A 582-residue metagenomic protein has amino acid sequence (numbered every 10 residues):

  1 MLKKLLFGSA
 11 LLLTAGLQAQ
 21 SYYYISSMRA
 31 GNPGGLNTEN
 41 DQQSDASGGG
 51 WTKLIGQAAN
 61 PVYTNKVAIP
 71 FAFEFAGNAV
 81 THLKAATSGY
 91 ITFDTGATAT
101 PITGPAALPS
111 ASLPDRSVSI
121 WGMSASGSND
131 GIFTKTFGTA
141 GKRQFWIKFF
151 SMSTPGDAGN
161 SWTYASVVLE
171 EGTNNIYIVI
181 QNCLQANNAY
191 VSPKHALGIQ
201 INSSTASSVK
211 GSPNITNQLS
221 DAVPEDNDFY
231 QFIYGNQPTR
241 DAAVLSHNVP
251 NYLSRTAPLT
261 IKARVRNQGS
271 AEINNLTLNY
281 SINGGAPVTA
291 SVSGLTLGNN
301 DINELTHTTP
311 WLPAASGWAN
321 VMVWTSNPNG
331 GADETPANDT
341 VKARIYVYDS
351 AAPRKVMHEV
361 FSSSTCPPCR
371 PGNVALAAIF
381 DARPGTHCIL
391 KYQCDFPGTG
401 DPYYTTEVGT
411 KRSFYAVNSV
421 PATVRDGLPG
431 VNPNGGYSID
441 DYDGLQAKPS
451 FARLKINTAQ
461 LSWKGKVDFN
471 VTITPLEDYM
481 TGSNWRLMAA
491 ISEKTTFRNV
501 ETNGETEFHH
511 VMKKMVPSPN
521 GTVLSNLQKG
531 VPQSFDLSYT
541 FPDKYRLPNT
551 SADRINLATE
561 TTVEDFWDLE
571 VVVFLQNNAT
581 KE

Functional and structural regions predicted by a protein language model:
M1-Y23, Q237-T239: Bacterial Sec-dependent N-terminal signal peptides
A19-R240, R412-S413: Extracytoplasmic Ser/Thr/Pro-rich, glycosylation-prone low-complexity segments
Y234-A243, D443-F451: Proline/serine/threonine-rich low-complexity linkers at boundaries of modular beta-sandwich domains
N251-P258, L461-G465: Short, solvent-exposed loop/linker segments at the N-terminal edge of repeated beta-sheet extracellular domains
I282, N320-A337, L575-N577: Enriched for extracellular/lumenal, surface-exposed ectodomains of secreted and cell-surface proteins
G285-A314, Q528-K529: Intrinsically disordered, low-complexity Pro/Gly/Ser/Thr-rich segments with frequent PxxP/GP/PP motifs and embedded
S350-H387, Y392: Local sequence-structure signature of Cys/Sec-based thiol-disulfide redox active-site neighborhoods
G385-E582: Short, conserved sequence motifs used for protein processing/export or organelle targeting and for catalysis
